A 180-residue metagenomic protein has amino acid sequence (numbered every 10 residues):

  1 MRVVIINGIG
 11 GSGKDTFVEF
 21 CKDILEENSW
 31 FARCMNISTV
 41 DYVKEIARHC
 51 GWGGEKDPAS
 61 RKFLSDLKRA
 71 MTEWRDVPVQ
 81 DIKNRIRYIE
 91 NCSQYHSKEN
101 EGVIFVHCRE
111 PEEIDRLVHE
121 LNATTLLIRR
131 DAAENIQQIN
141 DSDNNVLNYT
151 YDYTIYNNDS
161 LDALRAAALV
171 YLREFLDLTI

Functional and structural regions predicted by a protein language model:
V4-I5, I104: Short hydrophobic/aromatic beta-strand immediately N-terminal to the Walker A/P-loop
I9: P-loop (Walker A) phosphate-binding loop of NTP-binding proteins
K14: Conserved lysine of the Walker
F17: Hydrophobic positions on the alpha1 helix immediately C-terminal to the Walker A/P-loop
D23-M35: Post-Walker A helix-loop "phosphate-sensing" segment adjacent to the P-loop in P-loop NTPases
W30, K83-D143: ATP-dependent NMP and nucleoside kinases share a basic, alpha-helical "lid"
A32-G102: ATP-dependent small-molecule kinase phosphotransfer cores that center on conserved nucleotide phosphate-binding segments
V118-E120, T124-I180: Small-molecule kinase domains that catalyze NTP-dependent phosphoryl transfer to phosphate-bearing small molecules
